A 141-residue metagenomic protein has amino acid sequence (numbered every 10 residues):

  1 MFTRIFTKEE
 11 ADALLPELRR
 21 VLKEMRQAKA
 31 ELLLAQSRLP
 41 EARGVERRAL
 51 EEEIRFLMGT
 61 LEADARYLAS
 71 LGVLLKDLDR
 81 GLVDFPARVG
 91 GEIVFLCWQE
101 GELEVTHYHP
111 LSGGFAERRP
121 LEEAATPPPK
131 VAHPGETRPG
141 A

Functional and structural regions predicted by a protein language model:
M1-A42: Long, hydrophobic N-terminal alpha-helical segment
E9, E46-A49, V105-T106: Low-complexity, charged, repeat-rich alpha-helical/coil interaction segments
L15-L18, R47, E51: Active-site oxyanion-binding pockets that recognize sulfate/phosphate
A30, S37, R66-A69, V73 (+1 more regions): Charged/polar positions within long, soluble alpha-helices
L34, R38-E41, V45-R48, S70 (+1 more regions): Heptad-repeat coiled-coil alpha-helices
L50-A65: Short amphipathic alpha-helical coiled-coil/interface segments
S70-A141: Glycine-rich, aromatic-bearing surface loops/beta-hairpins
